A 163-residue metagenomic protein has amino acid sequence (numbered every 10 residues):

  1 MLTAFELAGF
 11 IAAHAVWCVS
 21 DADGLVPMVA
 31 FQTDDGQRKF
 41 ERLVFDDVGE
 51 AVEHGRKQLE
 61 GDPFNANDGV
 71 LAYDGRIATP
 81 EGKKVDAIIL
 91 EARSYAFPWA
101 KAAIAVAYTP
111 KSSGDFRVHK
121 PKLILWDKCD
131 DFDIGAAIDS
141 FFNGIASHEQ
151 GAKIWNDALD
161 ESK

Functional and structural regions predicted by a protein language model:
M1-Q58: N-terminal domain-onset segments
G24-L25, N65, K84: Short, well-ordered loop/turn elements at secondary-structure boundaries
V44-A66, T109-S112, L123-F132: Acidic, low-complexity cytosolic segments
Q58-G75, P80: Conserved loop->alpha-helix
P80-I89: Elongated alpha-helical scaffolds
I88, R93-K163: Glycine-rich, aromatic-bearing surface loops/beta-hairpins
